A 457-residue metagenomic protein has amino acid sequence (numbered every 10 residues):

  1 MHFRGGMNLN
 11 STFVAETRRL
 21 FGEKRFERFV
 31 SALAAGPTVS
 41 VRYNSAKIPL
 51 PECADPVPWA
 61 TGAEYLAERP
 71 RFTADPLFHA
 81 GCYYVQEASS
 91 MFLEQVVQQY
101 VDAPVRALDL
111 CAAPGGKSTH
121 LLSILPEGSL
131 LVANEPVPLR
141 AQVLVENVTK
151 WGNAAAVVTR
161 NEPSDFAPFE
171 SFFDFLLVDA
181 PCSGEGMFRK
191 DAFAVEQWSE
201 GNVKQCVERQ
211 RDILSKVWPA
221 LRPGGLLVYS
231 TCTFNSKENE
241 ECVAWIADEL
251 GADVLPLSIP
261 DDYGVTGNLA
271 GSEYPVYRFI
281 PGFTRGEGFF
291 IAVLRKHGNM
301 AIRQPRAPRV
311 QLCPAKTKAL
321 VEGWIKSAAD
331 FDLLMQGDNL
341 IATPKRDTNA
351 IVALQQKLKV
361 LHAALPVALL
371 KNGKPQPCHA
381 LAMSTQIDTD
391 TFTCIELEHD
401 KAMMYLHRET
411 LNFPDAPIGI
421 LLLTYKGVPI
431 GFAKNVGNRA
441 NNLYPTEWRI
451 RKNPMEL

Functional and structural regions predicted by a protein language model:
H2-L50, E287, H297-L457: Polybasic, low-complexity RNA-engagement segments
A60-Q99, L144, N441-P445: Class I SAM-dependent transferase core
A103-A113: Conserved class I S-adenosyl-L-methionine
P114-E127: Conserved SAM-binding loop of SAM-dependent methyltransferases across substrates and taxa, primarily the Class I
P126, L221-P223: Helix-to-beta-strand junctions that scaffold the AdoMet/dcAdoMet cofactor pocket in Class I SAM-dependent enzymes
N134-S171, V178: S-adenosyl-L-methionine
L139, D174-S215, C232-N239, S258-G264: Mobile active-site "lid"/loop adjacent to the S-adenosyl-L-methionine
F173, L226-Y229, F234-A342, T348: Class I S-adenosyl-L-methionine
